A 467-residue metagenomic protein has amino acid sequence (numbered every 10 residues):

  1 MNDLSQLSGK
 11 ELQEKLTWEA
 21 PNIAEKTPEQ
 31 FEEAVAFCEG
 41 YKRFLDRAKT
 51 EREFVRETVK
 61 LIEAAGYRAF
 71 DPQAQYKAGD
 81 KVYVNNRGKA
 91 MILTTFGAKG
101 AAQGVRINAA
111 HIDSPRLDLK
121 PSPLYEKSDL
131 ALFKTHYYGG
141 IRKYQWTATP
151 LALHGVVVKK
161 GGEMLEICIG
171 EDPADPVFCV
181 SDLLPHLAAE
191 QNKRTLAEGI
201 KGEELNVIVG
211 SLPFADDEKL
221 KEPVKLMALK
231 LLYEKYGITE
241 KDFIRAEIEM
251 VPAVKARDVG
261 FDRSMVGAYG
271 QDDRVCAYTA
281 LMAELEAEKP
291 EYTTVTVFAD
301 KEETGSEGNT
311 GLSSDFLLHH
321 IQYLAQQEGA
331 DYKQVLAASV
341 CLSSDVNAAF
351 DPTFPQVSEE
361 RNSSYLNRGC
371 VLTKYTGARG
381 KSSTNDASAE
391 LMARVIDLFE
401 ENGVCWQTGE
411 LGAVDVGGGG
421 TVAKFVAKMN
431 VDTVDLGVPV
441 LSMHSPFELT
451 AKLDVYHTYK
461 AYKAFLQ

Functional and structural regions predicted by a protein language model:
M1-Q467: N-terminal hydrophobic/helix-forming segments and targeting peptides
